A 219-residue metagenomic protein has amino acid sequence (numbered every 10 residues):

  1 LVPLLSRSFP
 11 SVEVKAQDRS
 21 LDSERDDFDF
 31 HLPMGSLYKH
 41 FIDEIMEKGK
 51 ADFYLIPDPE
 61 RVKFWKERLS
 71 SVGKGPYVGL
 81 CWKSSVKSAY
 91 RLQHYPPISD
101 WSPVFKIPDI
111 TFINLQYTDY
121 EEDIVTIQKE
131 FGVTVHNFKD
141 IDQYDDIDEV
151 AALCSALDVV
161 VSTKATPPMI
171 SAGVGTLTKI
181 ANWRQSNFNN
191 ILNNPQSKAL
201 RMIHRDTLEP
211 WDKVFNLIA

Functional and structural regions predicted by a protein language model:
L1-A219: Catalytic machinery of carbohydrate-active enzymes, primarily nucleotide-sugar-dependent glycosyltransferases
